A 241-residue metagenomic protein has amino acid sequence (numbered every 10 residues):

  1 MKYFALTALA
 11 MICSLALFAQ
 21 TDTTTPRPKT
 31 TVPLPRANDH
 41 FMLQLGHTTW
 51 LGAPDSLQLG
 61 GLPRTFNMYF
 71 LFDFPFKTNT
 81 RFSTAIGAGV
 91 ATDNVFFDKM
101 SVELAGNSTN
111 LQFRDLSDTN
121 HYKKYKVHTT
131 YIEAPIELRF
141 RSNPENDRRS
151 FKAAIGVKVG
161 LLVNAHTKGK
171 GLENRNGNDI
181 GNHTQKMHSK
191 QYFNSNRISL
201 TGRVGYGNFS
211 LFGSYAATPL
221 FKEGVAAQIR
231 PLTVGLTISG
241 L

Functional and structural regions predicted by a protein language model:
M1-P35: Cleavable N-terminal export/targeting peptides
R27-D39, P75-F82, N143-S150, H166: Short loop/turn motifs that connect adjacent beta-strands in outer-membrane beta-barrel proteins
A37-D39, G60-M68, H128-A134, R149 (+3 more regions): Residues that define the transmembrane beta-barrel architecture of outer-membrane proteins
D39-L43, F82-A88, I132-A134, F151-V159 (+3 more regions): Transmembrane beta-strands of outer-membrane beta-barrel proteins
L43, T184-L241: Predominantly the C-terminal beta-signal and adjacent terminal strand-loop region of outer-membrane beta-barrel
L45-L51, A88-F96, F140-S142, V157-A165 (+3 more regions): Transmembrane beta-strands of outer-membrane beta-barrel pores
T49-Y69, F221: Surface-exposed strand-loop-strand hairpins of Gram-negative outer-membrane beta-barrel proteins
P54-G61, F96-G106, L111-T129, L162-N174 (+1 more regions): Extracellular/periplasm-exposed beta-strand and loop segments of Gram-negative cell-envelope proteins, dominated by
